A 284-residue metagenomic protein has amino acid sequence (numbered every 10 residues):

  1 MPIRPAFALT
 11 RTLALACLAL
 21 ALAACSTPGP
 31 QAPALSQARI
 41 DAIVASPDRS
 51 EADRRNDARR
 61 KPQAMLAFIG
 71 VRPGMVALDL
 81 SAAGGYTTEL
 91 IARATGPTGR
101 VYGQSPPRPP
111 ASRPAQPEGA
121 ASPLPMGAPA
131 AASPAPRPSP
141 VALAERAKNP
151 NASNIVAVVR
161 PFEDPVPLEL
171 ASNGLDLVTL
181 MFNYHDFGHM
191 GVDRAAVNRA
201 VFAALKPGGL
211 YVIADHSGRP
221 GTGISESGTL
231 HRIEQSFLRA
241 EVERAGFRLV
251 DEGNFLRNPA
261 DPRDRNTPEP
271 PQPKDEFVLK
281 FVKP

Functional and structural regions predicted by a protein language model:
A21-A24: C-terminal motif of bacterial Sec signal peptides marking the signal peptidase cleavage site
S26-P28: Bacterial signal peptide processing site
G74-A83: Conserved class I S-adenosyl-L-methionine
A92, R194-P207: A short glycine-rich, Lys/Arg-flanked "PGG" loop and its adjoining helix->strand segment in the class I
G119-E169: S-adenosyl-L-methionine
P167-V178: A short acidic, Gly/Pro-enriched loop at the edge of an enzyme's catalytic core that lines a small-molecule cofactor
G208-H216: Conserved beta-strand signature within the Rossmann-like core of class I S-adenosyl-L-methionine
D261-P284: Core SAM-dependent methyltransferase catalytic element
